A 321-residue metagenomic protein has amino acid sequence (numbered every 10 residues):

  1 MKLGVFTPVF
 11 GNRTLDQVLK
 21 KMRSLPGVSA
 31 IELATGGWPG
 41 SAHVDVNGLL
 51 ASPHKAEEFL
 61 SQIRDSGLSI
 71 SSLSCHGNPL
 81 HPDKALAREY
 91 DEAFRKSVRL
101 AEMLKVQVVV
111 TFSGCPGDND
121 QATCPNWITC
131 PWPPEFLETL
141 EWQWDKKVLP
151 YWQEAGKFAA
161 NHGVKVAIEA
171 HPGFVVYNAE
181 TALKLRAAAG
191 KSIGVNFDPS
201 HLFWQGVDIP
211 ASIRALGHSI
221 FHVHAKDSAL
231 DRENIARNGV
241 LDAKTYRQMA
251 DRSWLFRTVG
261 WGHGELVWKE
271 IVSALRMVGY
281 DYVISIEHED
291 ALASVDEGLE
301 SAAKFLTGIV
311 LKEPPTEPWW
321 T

Functional and structural regions predicted by a protein language model:
V5, M22, I31, I63 (+9 more regions): Conserved, mostly hydrophobic/aromatic
F6-F10, A34-W38, C75-N78, G114-P116 (+4 more regions): Active-site beta-loop-alpha junctions enriched in small/polar residues
Q17, E58, Q62-D65, P79-G194 (+1 more regions): Active-site acidic/histidine proton-transfer and metal-coordination neighborhood in alpha/beta enzyme cores
V18-L19, S41-S52, A179, L183 (+2 more regions): Gly/Pro-rich active-site loop or hairpin
L19-G27, L49-S71, S97-K105, Q153-N161 (+3 more regions): Acidic (Asp/Glu)-rich catalytic clusters
E32-E58, G114-D120: Glycine-rich, proline-tolerant flexible connector loops at the mouths of alpha/beta enzymes
E287-H288, P314-T321: Short, flexible loop/turn segments with low-complexity composition
V295-P315: C-terminal helical cap(s) of enzyme catalytic domains, especially alpha/beta-barrels
